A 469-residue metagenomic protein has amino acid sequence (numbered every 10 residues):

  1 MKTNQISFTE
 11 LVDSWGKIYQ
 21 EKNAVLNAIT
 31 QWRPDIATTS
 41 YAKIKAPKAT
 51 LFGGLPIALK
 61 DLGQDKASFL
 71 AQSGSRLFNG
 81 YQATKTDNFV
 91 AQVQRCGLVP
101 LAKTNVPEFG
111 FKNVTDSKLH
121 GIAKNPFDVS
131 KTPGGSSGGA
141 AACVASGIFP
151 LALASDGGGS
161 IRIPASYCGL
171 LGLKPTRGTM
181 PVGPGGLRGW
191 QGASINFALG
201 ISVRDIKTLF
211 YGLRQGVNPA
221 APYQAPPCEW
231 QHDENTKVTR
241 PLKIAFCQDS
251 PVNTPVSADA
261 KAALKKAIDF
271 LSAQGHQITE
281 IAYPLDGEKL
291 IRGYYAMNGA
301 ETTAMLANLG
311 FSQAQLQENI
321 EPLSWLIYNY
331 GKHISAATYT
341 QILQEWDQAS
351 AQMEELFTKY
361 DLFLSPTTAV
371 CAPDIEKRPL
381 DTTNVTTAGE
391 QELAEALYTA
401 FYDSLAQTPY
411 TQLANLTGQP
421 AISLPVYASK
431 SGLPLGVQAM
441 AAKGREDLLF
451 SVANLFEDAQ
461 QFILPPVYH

Functional and structural regions predicted by a protein language model:
M1-A152, G157, Q274: Gly/Ser-rich catalytic/binding loops embedded in alpha/beta enzyme cores
M1-T3, L77-Y81, S194-I201, Y330-K332 (+1 more regions): Short, well-ordered beta-strand elements within core beta-sheets of diverse protein domains
F8-D13, A258-Y283, L306-Q315, Y339 (+1 more regions): Acyltransferase
F52-S73, V238-K243, A300-E354, V370 (+3 more regions): Short helix-loop capping/hinge segments that flank enzyme active sites or metal/cofactor-binding pockets
K60, I334-H469: Glycine-rich, small-residue loops and helix-cap segments that act as flexible hinges at active-site edges
R162-Y167: Structural signature of FAD isoalloxazine-binding scaffolds in flavoprotein oxidoreductases
K174-A262, F462-Y468: A short helix-breaking turn/cap at a secondary-structure junction
P219-G299, E321, I327, H333: Gly/Ser-rich, acidic/histidine-flanked active-site/gating loops
